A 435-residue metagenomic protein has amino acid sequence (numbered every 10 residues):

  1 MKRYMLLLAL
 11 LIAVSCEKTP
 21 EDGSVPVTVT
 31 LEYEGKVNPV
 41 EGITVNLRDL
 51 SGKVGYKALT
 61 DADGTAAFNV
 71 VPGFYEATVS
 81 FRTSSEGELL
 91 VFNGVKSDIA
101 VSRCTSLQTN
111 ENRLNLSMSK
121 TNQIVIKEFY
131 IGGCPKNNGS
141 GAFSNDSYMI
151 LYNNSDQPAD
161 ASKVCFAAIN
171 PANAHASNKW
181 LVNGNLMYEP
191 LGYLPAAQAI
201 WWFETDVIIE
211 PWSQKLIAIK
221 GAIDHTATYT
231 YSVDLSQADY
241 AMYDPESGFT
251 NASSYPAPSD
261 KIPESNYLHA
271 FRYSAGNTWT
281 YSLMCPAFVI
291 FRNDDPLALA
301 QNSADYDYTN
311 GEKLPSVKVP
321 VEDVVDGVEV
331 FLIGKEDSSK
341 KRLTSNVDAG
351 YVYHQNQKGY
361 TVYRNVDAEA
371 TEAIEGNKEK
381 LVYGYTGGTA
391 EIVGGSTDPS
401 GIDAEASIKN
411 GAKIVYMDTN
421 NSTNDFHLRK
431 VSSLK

Functional and structural regions predicted by a protein language model:
M1-Y4, E17-K18: Positively charged n-region of N-terminal signal peptides that target proteins for export
M5-A9: Sec-dependent signal peptide hydrophobic core
I12-S15: C-terminal motif of bacterial Sec signal peptides marking the signal peptidase cleavage site
E17-P26, E32-V40, L50-K53, D61-D63 (+4 more regions): Intrinsically disordered, low-complexity linkers and terminal tails enriched in Ser/Thr/Pro/Gly with interspersed basic
E41-V45: Short extracytoplasmic
